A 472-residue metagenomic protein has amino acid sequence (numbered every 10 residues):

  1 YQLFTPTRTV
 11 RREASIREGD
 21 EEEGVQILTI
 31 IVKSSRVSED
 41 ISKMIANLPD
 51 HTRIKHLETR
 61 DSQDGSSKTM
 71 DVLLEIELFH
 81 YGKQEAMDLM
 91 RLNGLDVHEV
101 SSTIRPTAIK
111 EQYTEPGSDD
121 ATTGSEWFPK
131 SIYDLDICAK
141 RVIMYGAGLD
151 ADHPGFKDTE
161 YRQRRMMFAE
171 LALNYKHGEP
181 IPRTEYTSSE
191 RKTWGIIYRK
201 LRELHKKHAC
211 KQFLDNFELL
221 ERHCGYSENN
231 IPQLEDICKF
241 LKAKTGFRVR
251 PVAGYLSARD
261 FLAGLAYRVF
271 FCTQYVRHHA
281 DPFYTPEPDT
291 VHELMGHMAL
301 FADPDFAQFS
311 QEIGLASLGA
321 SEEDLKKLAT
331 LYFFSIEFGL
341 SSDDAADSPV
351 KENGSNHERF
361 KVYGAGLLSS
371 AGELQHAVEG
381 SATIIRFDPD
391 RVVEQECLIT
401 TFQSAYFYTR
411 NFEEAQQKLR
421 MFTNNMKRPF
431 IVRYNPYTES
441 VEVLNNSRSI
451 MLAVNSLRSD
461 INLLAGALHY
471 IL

Functional and structural regions predicted by a protein language model:
Q2-F128: A conserved regulatory-domain signal marking ACT and ACT-like small-molecule sensing domains and adjacent regulatory
T9, S15, S101-F301, S404-L472: The feature captures two recurrent sequence modes
V37-D40, G82, Q233, I237 (+1 more regions): Short amphipathic alpha-helical segments
S42, E235, D289, A307 (+2 more regions): Non-catalytic, well-ordered alpha-helical scaffold segments
C238, L315, G319-G364, G372: Extended, Lys/Arg-enriched charged tracts that mediate electrostatic binding to polyanionic substrates
V252-L256, D305-S310, A345-S348: Short coil/turn segments at secondary-structure boundaries
G296-G314, L318-G319: Beta-strand-enriched cores of mature, soluble protein domains
H357, G366-Y437: A recognition module on extended beta-rich or small alphabeta surfaces enriched in W/G with H and D/E
